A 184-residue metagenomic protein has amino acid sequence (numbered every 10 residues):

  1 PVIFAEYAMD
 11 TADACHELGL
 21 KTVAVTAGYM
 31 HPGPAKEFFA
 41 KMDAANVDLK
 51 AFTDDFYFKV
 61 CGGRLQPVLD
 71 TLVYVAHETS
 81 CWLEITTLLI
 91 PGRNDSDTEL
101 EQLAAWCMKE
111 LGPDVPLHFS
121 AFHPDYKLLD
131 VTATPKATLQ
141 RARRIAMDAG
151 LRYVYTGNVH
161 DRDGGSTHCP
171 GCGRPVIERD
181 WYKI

Functional and structural regions predicted by a protein language model:
P1-T134: Conserved AdoMet/S-adenosylmethionine-binding subsite of the radical SAM
R93-I184: Auxiliary Fe-S-binding modules of radical SAM enzymes
